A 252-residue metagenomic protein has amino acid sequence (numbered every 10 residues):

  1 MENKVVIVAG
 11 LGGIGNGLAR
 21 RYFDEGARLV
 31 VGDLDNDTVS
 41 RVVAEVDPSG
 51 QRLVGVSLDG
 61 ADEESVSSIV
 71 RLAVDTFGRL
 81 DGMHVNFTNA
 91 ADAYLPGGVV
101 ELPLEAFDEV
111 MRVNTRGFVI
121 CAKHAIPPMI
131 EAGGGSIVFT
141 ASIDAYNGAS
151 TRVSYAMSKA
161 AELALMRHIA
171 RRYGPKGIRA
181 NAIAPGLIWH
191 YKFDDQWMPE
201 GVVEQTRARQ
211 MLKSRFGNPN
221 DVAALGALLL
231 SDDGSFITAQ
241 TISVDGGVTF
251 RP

Functional and structural regions predicted by a protein language model:
M1-V30: Canonical Rossmann dinucleotide-binding motif of NAD(H)/NADP(H)-dependent dehydrogenases/reductases, specifically
Y94-V99, P103-D108, T206-R207: Substrate-binding pocket helix/loop in short-chain dehydrogenase/reductase
P96, N147, R209, A227 (+1 more regions): Short C-terminal tail/terminal secondary-structure segment of NAD(P)H-dependent dehydrogenase/reductase domains
A122, S158-A161, M166: Active-site helix of classical SDR
S142: Residue(s) in the substrate-gating loop at a strand-loop-helix junction that position the organic substrate next
G174, R179, I237-A239: Short, small/polar-rich loop/turn modules that mediate ligand/substrate recognition or access, typified
P175, P185-M211, R251-P252: A glycine/serine/threonine-rich, flexible loop-to-helix segment that serves as the NAD(P) cofactor-binding "lid"
